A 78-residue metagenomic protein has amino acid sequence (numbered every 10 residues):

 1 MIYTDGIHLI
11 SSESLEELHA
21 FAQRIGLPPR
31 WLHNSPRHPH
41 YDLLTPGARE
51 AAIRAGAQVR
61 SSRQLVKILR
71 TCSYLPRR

Functional and structural regions predicted by a protein language model:
I2-L69, S73-R78: Basic nucleic-acid-binding interfaces
